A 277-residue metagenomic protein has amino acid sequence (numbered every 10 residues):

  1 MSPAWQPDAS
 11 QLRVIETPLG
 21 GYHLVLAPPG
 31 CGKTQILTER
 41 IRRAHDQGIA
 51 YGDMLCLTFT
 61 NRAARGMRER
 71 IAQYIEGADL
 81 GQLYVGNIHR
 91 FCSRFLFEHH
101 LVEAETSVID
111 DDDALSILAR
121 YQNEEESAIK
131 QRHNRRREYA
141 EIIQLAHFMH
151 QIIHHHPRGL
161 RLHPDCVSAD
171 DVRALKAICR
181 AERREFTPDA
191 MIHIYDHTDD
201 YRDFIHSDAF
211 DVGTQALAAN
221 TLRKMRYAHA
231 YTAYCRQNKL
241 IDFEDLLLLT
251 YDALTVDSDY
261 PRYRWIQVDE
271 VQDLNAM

Functional and structural regions predicted by a protein language model:
M1-A104, R262: P-loop NTPase Walker
A4-L26, Y84, D110, A114 (+1 more regions): Conserved helicase NTPase motor core
E16-Y22, A44, R62-Y74, A169-E182 (+3 more regions): Short charge-dense sequence patches
L37-I41, C56-F59, A63, M67-I71 (+5 more regions): Structural preference for long, well-ordered alpha-helical segments in enzyme cores
Y74, A78, E125-I129, D257: Solvent-exposed amphipathic alpha-helical surface segments
Y74, E98, V102, Y121 (+3 more regions): Alpha-helix C-capping/helix-to-loop hinge sites
Q82, L101-L217: ATP-hydrolysis module of ASCE/P-loop NTPase motor domains, specifically the Walker B Asp-Glu catalytic pair
